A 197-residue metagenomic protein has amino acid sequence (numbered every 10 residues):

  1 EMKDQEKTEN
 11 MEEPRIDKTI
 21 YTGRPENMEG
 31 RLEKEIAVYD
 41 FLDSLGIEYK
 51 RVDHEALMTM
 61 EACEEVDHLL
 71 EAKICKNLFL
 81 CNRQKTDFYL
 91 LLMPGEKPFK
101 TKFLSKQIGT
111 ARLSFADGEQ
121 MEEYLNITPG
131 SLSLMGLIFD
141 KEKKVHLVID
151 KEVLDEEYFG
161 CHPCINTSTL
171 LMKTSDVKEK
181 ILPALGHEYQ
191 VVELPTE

Functional and structural regions predicted by a protein language model:
K3-E197: Extended, low-hydrophobicity, polar/charged segments
